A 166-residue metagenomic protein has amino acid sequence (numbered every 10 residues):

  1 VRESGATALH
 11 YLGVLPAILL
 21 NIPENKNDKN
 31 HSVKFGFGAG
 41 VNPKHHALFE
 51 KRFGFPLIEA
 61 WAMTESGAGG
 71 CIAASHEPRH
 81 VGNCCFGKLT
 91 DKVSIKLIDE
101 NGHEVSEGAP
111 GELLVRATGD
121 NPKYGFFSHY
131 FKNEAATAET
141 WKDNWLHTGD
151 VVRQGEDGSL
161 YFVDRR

Functional and structural regions predicted by a protein language model:
R2-L12, L20-H80, S94, N101-E104: Gly/Ser/Thr-rich phosphate-binding loop
L15, F37-H45, K88, V115-R116 (+1 more regions): Alpha-helical "lid/cap" subdomains adjacent to substrate-binding clefts that gate access and reposition the ligand
A62, G87, D150: Active-site glycine-centered loops adjacent to acidic/histidine catalytic or metal-binding residues that shape
I72-S75, F86-K88, E104-A109, S128-Y130: Active-site glycine/GP-rich loop and adjacent strand/helix microenvironment that borders small-molecule binding pockets
N83-L89, T140-N144: Short Gly/Pro-enriched turn/cap motifs at secondary-structure boundaries
S94-K96, E112: Residues embedded in well-ordered beta-strands
D99-G102, P110, E156-D157: Residue-level recognition of short loop/turn positions
S106, L114-R166: Conserved ATP-binding/catalytic segment of the ANL
